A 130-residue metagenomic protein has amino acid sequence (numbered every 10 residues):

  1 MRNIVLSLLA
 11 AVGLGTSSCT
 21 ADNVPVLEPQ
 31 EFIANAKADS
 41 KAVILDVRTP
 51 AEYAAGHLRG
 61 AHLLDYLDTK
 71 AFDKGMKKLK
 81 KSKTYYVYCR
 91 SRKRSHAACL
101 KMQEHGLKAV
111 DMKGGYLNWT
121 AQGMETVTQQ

Functional and structural regions predicted by a protein language model:
R2-L8, V12, T16-A42, A51-T84 (+1 more regions): Rhodanese-like catalytic fold shared by cysteine-dependent sulfurtransferases and DSP/PTP-type phosphatases
Y88: Short, surface-exposed ligand- or partner-binding patches at beta-edge/loop junctions that are enriched in aromatics
